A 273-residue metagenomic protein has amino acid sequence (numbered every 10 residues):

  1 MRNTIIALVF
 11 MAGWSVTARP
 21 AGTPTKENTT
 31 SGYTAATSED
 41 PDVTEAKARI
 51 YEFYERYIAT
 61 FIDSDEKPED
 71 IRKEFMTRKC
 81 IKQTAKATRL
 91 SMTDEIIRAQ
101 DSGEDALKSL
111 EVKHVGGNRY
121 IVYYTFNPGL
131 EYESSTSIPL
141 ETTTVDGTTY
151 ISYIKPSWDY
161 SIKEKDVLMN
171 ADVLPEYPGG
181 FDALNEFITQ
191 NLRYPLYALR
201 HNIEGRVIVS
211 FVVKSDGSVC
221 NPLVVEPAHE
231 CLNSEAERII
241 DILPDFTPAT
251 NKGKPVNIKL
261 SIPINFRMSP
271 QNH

Functional and structural regions predicted by a protein language model:
M1-E27, E39, I188: Bacterial Sec-dependent N-terminal signal peptides
T25-V43, A59-P68, I121, D159-H273: Charge-biased low-complexity segments
I62-A87: Short, well-ordered alpha-helical segments enriched in acidic and aromatic residues
K86-E131, K254: Surface-exposed, charged secondary-structure patches
D105-L110, S137, Y194, P248: Short structured motifs
H114-V115, T144, V213: Generic beta-strand structural signal
E133-I162: Short beta-strand edge/turn micro-motifs at domain boundaries
